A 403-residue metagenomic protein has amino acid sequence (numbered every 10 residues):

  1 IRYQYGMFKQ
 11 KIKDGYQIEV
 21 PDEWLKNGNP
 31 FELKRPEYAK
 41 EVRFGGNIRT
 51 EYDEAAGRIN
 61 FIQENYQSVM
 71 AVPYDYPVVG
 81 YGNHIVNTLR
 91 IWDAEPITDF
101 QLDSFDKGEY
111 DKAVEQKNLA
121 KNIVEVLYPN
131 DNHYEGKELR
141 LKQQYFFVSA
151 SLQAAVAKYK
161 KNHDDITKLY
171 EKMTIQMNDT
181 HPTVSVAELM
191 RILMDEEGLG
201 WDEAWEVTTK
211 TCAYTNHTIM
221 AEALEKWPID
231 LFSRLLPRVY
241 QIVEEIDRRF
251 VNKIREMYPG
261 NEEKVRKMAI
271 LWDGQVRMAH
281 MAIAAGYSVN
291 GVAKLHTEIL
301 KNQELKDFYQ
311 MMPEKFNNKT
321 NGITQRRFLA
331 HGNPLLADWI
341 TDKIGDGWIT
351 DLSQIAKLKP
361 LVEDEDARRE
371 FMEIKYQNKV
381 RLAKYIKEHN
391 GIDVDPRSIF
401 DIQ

Functional and structural regions predicted by a protein language model:
I1-I402: A conserved ligand/cofactor-binding region detector
